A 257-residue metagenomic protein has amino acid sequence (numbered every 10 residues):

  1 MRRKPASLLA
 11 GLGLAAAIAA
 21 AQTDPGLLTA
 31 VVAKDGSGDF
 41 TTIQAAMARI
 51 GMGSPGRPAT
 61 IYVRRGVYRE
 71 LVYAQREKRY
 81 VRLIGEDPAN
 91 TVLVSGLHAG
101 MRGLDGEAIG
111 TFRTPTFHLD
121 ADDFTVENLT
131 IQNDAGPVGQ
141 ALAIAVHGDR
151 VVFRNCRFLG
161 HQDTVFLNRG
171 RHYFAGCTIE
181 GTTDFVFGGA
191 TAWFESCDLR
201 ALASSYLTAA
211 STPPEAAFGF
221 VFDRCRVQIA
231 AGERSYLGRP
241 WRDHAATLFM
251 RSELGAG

Functional and structural regions predicted by a protein language model:
M1-K4: Positively charged n-region of N-terminal signal peptides that target proteins for export
S7-A17: Bacterial N-terminal signal peptides
Q22-G257: Sequence-level preference for short, compositionally simple segments enriched in small aliphatic or small polar residues
